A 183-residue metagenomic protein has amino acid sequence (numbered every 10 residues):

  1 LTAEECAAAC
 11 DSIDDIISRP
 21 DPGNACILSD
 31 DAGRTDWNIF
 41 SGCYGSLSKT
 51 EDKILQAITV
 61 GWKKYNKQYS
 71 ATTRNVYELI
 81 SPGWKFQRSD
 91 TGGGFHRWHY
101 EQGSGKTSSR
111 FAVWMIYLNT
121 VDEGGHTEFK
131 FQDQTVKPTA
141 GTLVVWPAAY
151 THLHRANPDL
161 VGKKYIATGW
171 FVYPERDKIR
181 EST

Functional and structural regions predicted by a protein language model:
L1-L143, T151-T183: Fe(II)/2-oxoglutarate oxygenase catalytic core
